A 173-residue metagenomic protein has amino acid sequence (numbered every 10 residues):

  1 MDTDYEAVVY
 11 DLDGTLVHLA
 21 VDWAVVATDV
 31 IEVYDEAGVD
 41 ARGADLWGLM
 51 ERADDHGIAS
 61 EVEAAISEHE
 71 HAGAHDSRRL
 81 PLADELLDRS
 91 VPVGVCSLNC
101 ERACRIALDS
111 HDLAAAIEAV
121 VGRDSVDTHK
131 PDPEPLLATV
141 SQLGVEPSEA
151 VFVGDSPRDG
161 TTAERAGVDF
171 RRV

Functional and structural regions predicted by a protein language model:
M1-A44: Active-site neighborhood of HAD-like aspartate-dependent phosphohydrolases
D2-T3, R89-V91, L143-E146: Glycine-rich phosphate-binding loop signature in dinucleotide/nucleotide-binding domains
V26-R78: A metal-dependent, Asp-based hydrolase signature
H71-V95, C100-R102: Short, acidic loop-to-helix structural element flanking the phosphoryl-transfer center in phosphate-processing enzymes
E85, S156-D159, F170: Short glycine/proline-centered loop/turn elements that form peptide/ligand docking sites
V93-G94, A150, F170: Hydrophobic anchor at the start of a short beta-strand that flanks the dinucleotide cofactor-binding loop
C100-V151, P157-T162: Substrate-recognition "cap/lid" segment bordering the active-site pocket of phosphatases
V153, A166-V173: C-terminal binding/interaction regions
